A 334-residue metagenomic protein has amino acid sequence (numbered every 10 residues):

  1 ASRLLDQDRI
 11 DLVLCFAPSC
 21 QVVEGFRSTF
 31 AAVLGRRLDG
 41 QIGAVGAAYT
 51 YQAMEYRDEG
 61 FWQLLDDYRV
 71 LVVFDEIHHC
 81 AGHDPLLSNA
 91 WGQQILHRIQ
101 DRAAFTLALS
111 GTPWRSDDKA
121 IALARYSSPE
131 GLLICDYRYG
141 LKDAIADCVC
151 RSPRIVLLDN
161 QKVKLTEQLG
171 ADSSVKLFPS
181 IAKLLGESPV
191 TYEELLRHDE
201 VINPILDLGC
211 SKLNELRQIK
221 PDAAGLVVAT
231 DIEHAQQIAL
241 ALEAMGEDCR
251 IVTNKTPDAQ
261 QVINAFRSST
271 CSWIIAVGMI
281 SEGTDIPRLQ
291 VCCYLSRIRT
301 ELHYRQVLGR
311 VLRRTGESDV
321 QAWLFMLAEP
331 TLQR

Functional and structural regions predicted by a protein language model:
R3-A32, T230-E233: Conserved Walker A/P-loop ATP-binding site and its immediately adjacent core in helicase/helicase-like ATPase domains
D11-L14, L34-A47, A239, E243-Q261: Conserved RecA-like helicase motor-core motifs
L12, G43-G46, Y68-L71, R102-A108 (+1 more regions): Loop/turn-to-beta-strand initiation segments
S19-V22, T50-R57, H79-G82, A229-E233 (+2 more regions): Conserved helicase motor
F30-L64: Inter-Walker segment of RecA-like/P-loop motor cores
Q63-A108, T112-R115: SF2 helicase catalytic motif II
D118-D222: Interdomain helical connector at the RecA1-RecA2 junction of SF1/SF2 helicase-like NTPases
D248-R334: Conserved RecA-like P-loop NTPase helicase motor core
